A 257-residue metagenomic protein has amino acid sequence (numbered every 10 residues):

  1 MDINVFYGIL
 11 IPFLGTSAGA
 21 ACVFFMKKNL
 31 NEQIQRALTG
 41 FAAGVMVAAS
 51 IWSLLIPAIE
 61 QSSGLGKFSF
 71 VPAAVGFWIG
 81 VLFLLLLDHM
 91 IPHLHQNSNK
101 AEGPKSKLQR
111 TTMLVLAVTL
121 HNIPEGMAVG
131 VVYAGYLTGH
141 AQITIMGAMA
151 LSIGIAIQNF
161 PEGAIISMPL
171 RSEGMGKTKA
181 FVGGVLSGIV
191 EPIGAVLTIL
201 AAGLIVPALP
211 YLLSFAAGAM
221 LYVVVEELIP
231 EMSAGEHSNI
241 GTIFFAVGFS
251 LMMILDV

Functional and structural regions predicted by a protein language model:
M1-V257: Intrinsically disordered, metal-sensing/regulatory segments
